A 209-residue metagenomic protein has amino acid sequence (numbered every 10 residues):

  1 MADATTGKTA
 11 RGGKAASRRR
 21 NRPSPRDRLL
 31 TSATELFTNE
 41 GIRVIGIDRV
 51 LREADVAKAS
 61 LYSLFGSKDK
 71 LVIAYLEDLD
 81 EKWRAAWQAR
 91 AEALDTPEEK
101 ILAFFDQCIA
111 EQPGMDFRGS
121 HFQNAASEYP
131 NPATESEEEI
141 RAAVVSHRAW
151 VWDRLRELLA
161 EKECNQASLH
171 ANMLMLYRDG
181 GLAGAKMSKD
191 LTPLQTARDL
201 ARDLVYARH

Functional and structural regions predicted by a protein language model:
M1-S24, H209: N-terminal intrinsically disordered/low-complexity leader segments
A2, R28, S32-K70, A74: Helix-turn-helix
D3, E135-S146, A160-H209: Hydrophobic/aromatic-rich alpha-helical bundle segments in the mid-to-C-terminal region
R22, L30, L76, D80 (+1 more regions): Amphipathic, non-transmembrane alpha-helical scaffold segments
V72-L79, A86: Alpha-helical DNA-contacting segments of helix-turn-helix folds
A74, Q88-R118, A171-L174: Hydrophobic alpha-helical connector segments
K100, G114-E135: Amphipathic alpha-helical segments used for helix-helix packing
